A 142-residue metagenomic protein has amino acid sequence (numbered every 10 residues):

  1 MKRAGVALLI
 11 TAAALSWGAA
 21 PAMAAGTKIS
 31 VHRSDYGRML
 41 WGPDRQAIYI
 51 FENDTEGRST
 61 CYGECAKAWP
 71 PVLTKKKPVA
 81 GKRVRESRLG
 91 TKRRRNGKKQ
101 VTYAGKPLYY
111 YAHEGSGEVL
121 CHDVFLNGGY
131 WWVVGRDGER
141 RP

Functional and structural regions predicted by a protein language model:
M1-A4, L9: Positively charged n-region of N-terminal signal peptides that target proteins for export
A4-G5, G18-P142: Compact beta-sheet-dominated domain cores in extracellular/mature segments
L8-S16: Bacterial N-terminal signal peptides
